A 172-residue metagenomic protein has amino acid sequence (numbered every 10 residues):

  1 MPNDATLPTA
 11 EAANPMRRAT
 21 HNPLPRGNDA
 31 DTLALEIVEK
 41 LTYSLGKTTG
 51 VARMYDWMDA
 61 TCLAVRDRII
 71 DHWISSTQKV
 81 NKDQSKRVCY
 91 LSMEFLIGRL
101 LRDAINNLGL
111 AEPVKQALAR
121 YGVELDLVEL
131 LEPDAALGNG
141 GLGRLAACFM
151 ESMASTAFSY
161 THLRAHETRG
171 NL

Functional and structural regions predicted by a protein language model:
P2-D83, R87-I97, L101-L108: Extended, charge-enriched "interface" segments that sit outside catalytic cores
I97-L100, R144, R169: Flexible loop/turn segments at secondary-structure boundaries
K115-D134: Residues forming anionic-ligand binding surfaces in small-molecule and nucleic-acid pockets of primarily soluble enzymes
A135-N139: The substrate-binding groove and active-site-proximal loops of carbohydrate-active enzymes, especially glycoside
G143, C148-E151: A conserved hydrophobic secondary-structure block that centers on an alpha-helix together with its immediately flanking
A154: Anion (oxyanion) recognition and catalysis
T161-G170: Conserved small/polar residues in nucleotide/adenosyl-binding loops
